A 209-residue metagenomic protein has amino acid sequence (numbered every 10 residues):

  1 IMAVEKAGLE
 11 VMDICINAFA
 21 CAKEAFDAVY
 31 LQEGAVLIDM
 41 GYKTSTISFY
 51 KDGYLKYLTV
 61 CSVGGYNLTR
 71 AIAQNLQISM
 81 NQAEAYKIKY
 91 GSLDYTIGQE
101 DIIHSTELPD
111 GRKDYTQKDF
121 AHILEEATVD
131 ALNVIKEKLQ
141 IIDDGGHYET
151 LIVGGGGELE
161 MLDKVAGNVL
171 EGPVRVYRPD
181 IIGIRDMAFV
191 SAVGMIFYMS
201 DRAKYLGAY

Functional and structural regions predicted by a protein language model:
I1-A35, L55-K56, G91-L124, R202-Y209: Nucleotide/phosphate-binding catalytic cleft detector across ATP-hydrolyzing and phosphate-transferring enzymes
I1-I16, D52-S92: Glycine-rich phosphate-binding loop plus the immediately following alpha-helix
V4, D39, I72, I135 (+2 more regions): Residue-level signature of catalytic and energy-coupling elements of molecular machines, predominantly ATP/GTP-dependent
A28-Y57, I72: Gly/Thr-rich phosphate-binding beta-strand-loop-beta motif of the actin/hexokinase/Hsp70
Y30-L31, A166-E171: Short, solvent-exposed amphipathic alpha-helical segments in soluble enzyme and RNA/protein-processing domains
S92, G146-G167: Glycine-rich phosphate-binding loops at beta-strand->alpha-helix junctions
L132-E149: Phosphate/pyrophosphate-binding loops at sites that engage ATP/ADP/AMP, CoA/4′-phosphopantetheine, polyphosphate
R178-Y209: Glycine-rich phosphate-binding/hydrolytic loop that grips phosphoryl groups
